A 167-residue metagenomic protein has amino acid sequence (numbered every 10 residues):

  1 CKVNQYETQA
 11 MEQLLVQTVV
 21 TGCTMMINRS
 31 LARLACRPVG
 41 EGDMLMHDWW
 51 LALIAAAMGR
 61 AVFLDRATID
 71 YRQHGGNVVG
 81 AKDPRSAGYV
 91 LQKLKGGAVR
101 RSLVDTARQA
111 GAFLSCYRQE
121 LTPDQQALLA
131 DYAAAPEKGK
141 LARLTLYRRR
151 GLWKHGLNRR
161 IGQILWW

Functional and structural regions predicted by a protein language model:
N4-K82: Conserved nucleotide-sugar donor-binding catalytic segment
R37, M44, W50, R72-W167: C-terminal subregions of glycosyltransferases and related glycan-biosynthesis enzymes
